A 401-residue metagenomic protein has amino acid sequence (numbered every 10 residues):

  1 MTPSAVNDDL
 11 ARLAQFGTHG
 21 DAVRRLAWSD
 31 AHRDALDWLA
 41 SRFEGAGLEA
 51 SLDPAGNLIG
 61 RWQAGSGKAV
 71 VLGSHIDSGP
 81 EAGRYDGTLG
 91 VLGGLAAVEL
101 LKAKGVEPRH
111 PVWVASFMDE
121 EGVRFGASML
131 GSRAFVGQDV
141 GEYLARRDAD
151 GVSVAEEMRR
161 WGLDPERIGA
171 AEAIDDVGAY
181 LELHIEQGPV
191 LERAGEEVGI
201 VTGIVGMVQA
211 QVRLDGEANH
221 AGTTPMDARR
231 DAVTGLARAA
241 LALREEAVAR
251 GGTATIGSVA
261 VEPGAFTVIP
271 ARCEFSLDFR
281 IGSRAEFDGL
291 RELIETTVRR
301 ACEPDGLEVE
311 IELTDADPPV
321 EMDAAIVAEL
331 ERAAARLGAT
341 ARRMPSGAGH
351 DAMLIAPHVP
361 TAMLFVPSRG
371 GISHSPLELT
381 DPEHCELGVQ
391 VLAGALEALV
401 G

Functional and structural regions predicted by a protein language model:
M1-S29, D317, I372-H374: N-terminal capping segment at the start of a domain
V6-D9, A14, G73-S74, A341-V391: Zn-dependent metallopeptidase/amidohydrolase metal-coordination segment
T18-Q63: A non-catalytic alpha/beta surface segment that caps or lines the substrate-entry region of metallo-dependent hydrolase
R24-W28, T255-A265, S276-S283, E308-V327: A short beta-alpha structural unit
A46, P54, L58-L89: Catalytic-core environment of secreted peptidases
P80-D150: A generic, well-ordered mixed alpha/beta core segment in the N-terminal half of proteins
D119-E120, R124-A285: Midchain, well-structured core segments that form catalytic/ion-binding scaffolds
H220, T224-A249, T296, V366-G401: His/Asp/Glu-rich mid-to-C-terminal helical/loop segments that flank catalytic regions of hydrolases
